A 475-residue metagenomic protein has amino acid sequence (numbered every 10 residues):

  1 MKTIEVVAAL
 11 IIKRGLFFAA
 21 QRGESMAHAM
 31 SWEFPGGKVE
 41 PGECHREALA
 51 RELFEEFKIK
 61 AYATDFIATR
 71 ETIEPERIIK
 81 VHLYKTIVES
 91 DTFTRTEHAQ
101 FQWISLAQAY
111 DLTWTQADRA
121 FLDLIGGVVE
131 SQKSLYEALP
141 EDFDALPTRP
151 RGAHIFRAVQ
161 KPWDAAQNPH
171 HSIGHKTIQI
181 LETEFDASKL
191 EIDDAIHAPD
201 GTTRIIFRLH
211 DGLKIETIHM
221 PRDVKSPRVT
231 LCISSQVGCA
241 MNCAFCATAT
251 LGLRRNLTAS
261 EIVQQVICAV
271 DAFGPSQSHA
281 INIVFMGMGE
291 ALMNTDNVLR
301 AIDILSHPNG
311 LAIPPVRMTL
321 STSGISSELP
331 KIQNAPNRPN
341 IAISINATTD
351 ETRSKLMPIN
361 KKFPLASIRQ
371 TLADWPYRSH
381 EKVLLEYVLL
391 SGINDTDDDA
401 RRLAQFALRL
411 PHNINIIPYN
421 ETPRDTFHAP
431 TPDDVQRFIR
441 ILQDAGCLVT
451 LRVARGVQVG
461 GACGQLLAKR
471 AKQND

Functional and structural regions predicted by a protein language model:
M1-F18, K38: Conserved N-terminal beta-strand and adjoining loop/helix that marks the start of the Nudix/MutT-like hydrolase domain
M26-M30, K225-L231, S276-I281: A conserved beta-turn-beta hairpin within the catalytic core of GNAT-like acetyltransferases that forms part
F34-I67, S105: The catalytic Nudix box helix
K60-Y62, A68-F93, Q100-A107, A120-V128: Active-site-adjacent beta-strand/loop module that shapes the phosphate/pyrophosphate-binding cleft
V129-D211, A373-K382, L389-D475: Auxiliary Fe-S-binding modules of radical SAM enzymes
D223-E261: Canonical Radical SAM [4Fe-4S] cluster-binding loop centered on the CxxxCxxC motif and its immediate flanking residues
T250-N282: Conserved alpha-helical substructure of the radical SAM core
D271-A445: Conserved AdoMet/S-adenosylmethionine-binding subsite of the radical SAM
